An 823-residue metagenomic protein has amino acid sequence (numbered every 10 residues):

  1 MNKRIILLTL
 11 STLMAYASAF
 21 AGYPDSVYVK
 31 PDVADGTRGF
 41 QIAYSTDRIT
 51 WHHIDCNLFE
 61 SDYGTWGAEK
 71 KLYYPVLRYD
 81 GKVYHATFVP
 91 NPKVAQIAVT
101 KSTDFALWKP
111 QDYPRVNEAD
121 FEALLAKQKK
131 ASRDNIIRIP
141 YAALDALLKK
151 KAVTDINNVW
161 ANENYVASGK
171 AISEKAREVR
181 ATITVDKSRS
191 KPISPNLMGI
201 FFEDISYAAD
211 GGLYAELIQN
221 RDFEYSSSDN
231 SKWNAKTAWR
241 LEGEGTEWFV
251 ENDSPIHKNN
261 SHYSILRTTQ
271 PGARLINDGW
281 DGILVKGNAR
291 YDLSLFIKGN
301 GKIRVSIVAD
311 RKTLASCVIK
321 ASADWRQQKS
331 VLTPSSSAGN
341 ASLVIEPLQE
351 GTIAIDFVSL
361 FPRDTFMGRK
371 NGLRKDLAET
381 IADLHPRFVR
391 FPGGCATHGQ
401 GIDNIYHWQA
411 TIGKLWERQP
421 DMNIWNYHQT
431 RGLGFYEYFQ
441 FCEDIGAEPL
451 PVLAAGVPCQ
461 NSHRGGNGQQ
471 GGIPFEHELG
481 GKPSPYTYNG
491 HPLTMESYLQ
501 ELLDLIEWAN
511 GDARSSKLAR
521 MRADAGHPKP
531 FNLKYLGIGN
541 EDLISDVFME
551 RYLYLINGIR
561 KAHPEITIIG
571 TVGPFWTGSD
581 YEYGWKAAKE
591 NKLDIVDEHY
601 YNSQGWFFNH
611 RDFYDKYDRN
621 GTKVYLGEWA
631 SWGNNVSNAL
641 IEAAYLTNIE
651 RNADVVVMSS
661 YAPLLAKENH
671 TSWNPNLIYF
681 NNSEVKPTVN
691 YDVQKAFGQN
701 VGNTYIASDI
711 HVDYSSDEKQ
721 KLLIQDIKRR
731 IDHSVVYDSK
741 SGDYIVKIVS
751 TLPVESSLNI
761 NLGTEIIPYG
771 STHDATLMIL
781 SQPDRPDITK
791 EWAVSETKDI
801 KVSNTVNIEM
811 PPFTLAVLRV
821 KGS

Functional and structural regions predicted by a protein language model:
F20-E174: Carbohydrate-active catalytic/glycan-binding domains of CAZyme proteins, especially the secreted or lumenal ectodomains
A161-R431, E448, G465-P485, P492-L493 (+4 more regions): Extracellular and organelle-lumenal recognition/adhesion modules and their flexible linkers in secreted
P334-S335, A341-S342, T365, R369-P386 (+6 more regions): An active-site-proximal structural segment forming one wall of the substrate-binding cleft that immediately precedes
P347, G393-C395, Q460, A513-D546 (+1 more regions): Active-site groove signature of glycoside hydrolases
L360-R369, W416-G432, H477-E496, K534-M549 (+3 more regions): The substrate-binding groove and active-site-proximal loops of carbohydrate-active enzymes, especially glycoside
Q460-Q470, P474, A523, H527-P530 (+2 more regions): Substrate-binding cleft/loops of secretory-pathway carbohydrate-active enzymes
N557-G558, P564-T567, W585-E590, I595-N700 (+2 more regions): Catalytic-core region of carbohydrate-active enzymes that cleave or remodel glycosidic bonds
S716-K728, V749-S823: C-terminal beta-sandwich/jelly-roll accessory domains of carbohydrate-active enzymes
